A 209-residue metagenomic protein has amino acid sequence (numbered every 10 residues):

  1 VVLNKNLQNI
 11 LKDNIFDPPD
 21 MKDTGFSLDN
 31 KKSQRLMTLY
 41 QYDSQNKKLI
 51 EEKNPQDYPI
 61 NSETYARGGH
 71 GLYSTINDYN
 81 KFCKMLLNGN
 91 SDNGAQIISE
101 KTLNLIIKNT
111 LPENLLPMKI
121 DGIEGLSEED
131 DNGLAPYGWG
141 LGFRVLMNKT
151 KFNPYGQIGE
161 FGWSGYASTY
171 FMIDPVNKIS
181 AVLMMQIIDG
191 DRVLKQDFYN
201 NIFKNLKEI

Functional and structural regions predicted by a protein language model:
V1-Y155: Short, surface-exposed loop or secondary-structure junction motifs that flank catalytic or metal-binding residues
L116, N153, L183, R192-V193: Short acidic, gly/pro-rich beta-turn/loop elements at beta-sheet edges and active-site/ligand-binding grooves
L141, T169-F171: Residue-level detector of beta-strand structural context in well-folded domains
G162: Short, structured beta-strand/loop micro-motifs enriched in basic residues and often containing a Trp
G165-A167: Short, small/polar residue-rich loop motifs at catalytic or cofactor-binding pockets
F171-I173, K178-I187: Short, well-ordered beta-strand elements
M185-I209: Generic C-terminus detector
